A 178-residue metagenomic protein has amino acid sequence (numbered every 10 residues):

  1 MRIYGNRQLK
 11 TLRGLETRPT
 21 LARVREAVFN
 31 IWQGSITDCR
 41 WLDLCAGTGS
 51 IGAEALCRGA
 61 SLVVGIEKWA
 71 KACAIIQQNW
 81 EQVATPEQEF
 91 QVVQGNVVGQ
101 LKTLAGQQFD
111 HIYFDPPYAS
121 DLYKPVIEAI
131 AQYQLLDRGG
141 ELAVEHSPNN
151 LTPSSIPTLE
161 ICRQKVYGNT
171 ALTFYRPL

Functional and structural regions predicted by a protein language model:
M1-L178: Class I S-adenosyl-L-methionine-dependent methyltransferase catalytic core
